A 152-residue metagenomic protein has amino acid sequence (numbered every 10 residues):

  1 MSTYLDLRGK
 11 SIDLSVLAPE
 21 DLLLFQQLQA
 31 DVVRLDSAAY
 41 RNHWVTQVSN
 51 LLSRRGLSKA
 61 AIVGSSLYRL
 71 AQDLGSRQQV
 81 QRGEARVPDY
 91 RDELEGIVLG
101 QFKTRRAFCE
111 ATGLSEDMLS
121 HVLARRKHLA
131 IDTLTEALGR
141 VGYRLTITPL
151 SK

Functional and structural regions predicted by a protein language model:
M1-Y90: N-terminal flexible/basic segments that precede or flank functional cores
R82, Q101, I147-L150: Recognition helices and adjacent regulatory flanks at domain boundaries
V87-Q101: Short, amphipathic alpha-helical "recognition" segments used to contact nucleic acids or chromatin
L94, V98, F108, L119 (+1 more regions): Hydrophobic beta-strand residues in large extracellular and virion-surface proteins
F102-H121: Short alpha-helical DNA-recognition segment
A124-R125: Residue-level detection of the helix-turn-helix DNA-binding "recognition helix"
I131-T148: DNA major-groove recognition helix of helix-turn-helix/homeodomain DNA-binding modules
